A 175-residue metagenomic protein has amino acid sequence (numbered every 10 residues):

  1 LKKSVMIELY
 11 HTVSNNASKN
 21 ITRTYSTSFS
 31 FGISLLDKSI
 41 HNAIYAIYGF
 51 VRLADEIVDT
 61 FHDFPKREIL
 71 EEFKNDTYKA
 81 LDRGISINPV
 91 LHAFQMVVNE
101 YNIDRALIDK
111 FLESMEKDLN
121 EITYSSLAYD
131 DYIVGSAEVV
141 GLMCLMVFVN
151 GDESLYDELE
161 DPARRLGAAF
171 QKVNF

Functional and structural regions predicted by a protein language model:
K2-F175: Acidic catalytic motifs of isoprenoid enzymes
